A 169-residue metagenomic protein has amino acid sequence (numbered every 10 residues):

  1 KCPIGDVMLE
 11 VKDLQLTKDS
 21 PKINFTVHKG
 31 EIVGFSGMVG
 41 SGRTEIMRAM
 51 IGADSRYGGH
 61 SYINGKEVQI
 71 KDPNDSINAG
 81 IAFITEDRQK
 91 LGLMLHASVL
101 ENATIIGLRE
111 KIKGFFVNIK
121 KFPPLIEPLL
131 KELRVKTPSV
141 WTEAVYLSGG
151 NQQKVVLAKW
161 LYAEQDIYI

Functional and structural regions predicted by a protein language model:
K1-I169: Glycine-rich phosphate-binding loops of nucleotide-dependent enzymes
